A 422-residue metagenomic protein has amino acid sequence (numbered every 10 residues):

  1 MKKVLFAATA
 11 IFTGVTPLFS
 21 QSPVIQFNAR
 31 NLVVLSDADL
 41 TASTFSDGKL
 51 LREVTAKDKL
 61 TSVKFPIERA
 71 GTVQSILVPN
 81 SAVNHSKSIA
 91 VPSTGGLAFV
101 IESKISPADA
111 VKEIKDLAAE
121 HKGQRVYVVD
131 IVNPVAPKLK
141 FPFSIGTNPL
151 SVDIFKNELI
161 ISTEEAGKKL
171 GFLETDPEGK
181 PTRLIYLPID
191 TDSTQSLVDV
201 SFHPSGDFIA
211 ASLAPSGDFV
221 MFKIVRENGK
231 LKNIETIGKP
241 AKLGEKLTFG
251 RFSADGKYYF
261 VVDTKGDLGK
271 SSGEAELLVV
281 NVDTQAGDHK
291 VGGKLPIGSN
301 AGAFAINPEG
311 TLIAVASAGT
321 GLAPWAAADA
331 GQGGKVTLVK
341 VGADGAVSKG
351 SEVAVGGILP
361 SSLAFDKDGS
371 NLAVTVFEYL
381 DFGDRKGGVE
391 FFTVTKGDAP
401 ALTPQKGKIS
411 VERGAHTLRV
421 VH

Functional and structural regions predicted by a protein language model:
M1-V4: Positively charged n-region of N-terminal signal peptides that target proteins for export
A7-T16: Bacterial N-terminal signal peptides
Q21-H422: Predominantly soluble domains enriched in secretory-pathway, periplasmic, or organellar proteins
